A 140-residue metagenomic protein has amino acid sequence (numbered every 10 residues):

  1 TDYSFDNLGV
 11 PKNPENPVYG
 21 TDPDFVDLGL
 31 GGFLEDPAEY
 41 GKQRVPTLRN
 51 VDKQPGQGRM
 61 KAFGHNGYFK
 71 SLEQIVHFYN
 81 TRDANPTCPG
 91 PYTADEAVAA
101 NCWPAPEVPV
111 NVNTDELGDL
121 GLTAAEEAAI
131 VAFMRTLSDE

Functional and structural regions predicted by a protein language model:
T1-G90: Short glycine/threonine-rich turn/loop motifs
T1-L8, E126-R135: Extended surface/linker regions that mediate inter-domain or inter-protein docking in multi-component redox
F25-D27, T114, I130: Generic N-terminal initiation segments characterized by hydrophobic and/or small/turn-forming residues
L72-T123, E127: Active-site pocket scaffolds in enzymes
Y79, M134-L137: Generic structural signal for hydrophobic core residues of well-folded globular domains
L117, T136-E140: Flexible coil segments in periplasmic/lumen-exposed cytochrome c-class electron-transfer proteins
